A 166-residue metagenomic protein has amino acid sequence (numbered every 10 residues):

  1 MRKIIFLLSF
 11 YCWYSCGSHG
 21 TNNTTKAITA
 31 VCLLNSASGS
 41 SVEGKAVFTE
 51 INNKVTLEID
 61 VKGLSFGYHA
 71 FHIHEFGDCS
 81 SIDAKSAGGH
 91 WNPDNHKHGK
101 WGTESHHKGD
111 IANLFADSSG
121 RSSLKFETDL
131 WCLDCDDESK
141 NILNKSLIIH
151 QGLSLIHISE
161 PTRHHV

Functional and structural regions predicted by a protein language model:
I4-W13: Sec-dependent N-terminal signal peptides
G20-T24, S36, S41, K54 (+2 more regions): Extended, polar beta-sheet/loop recognition surfaces of beta-rich domains that mediate binding to diverse ligands
T29-E50, T56: Aromatic- and glycine-rich beta-strand/loop motifs that create alpha-glucan
A46, H72, W91, G120 (+1 more regions): Divalent metal-coordination and catalytic microenvironments
H69-G77, I148-H150, I156-H157: Histidine-centered divalent metal-coordination motifs
L124-L153: Short, surface-exposed ligand- or partner-binding patches at beta-edge/loop junctions that are enriched in aromatics
I156-V166: Single conserved hydrophobic/aromatic residue that forms the stacking wall/gate of nucleotide- or nucleobase-binding
